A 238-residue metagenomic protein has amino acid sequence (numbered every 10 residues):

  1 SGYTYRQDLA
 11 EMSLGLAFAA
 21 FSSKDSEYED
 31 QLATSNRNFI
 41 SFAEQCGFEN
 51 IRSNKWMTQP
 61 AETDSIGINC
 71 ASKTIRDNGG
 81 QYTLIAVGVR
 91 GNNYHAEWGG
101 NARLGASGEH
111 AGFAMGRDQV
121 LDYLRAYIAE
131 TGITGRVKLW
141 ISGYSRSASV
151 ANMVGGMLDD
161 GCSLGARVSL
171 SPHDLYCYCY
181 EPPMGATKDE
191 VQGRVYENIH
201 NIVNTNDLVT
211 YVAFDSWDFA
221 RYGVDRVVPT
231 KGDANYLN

Functional and structural regions predicted by a protein language model:
S1-P60: N-terminal low-complexity, Ser/Thr- and acidic-residue-enriched intrinsically disordered segments
D30-T34, A102-E109, R221: Short, polar loop/linker segments at the starts of domains and inter-domain junctions
I40-S142, M157-D174, G193-Y196: A conserved cap/lid and substrate-binding interface adjacent to the catalytic center of lipid-processing enzymes
P60-E62, G91-N93, S145, C179-M184 (+1 more regions): Short, flexible loop/turn elements at secondary-structure junctions
G143-S147, A151: Gly/Ala-rich beta-loop-alpha elbow adjacent to hydrolase catalytic centers
N152-G156: Short, hydrophobic alpha-helix immediately C-terminal to the catalytic nucleophile
R167-N238: The feature captures the conserved acid-bearing segment of alpha/beta-hydrolase catalytic domains
